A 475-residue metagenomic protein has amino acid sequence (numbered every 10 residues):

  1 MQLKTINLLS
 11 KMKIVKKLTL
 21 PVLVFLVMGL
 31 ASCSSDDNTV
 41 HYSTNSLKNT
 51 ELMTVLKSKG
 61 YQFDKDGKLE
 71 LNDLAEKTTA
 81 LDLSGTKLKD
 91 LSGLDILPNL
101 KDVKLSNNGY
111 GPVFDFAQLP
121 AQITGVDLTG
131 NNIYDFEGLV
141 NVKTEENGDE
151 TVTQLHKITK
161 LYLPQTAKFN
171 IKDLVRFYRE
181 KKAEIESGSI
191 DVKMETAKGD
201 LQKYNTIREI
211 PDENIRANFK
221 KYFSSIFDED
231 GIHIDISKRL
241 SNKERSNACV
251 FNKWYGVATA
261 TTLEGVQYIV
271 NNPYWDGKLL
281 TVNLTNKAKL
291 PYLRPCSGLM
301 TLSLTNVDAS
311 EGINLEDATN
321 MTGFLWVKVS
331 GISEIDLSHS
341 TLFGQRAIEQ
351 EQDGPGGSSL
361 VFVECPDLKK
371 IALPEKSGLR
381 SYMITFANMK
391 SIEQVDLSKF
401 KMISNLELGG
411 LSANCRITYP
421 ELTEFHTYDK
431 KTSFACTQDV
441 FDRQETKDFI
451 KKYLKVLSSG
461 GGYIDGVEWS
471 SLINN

Functional and structural regions predicted by a protein language model:
M1-A31: Sec-dependent bacterial lipoprotein signal peptides
C33-K87, G93-I96, N132, N141-T144 (+6 more regions): N-terminal capping/linker segments that flank leucine-rich repeat
A75, D82-D127: Post-signal peptide N-terminal segment of secreted/secretory-pathway proteins
T79-L83, V103-L105, T124-L128, T159-L163 (+11 more regions): Conserved hydrophobic beta-strand positions in leucine-rich repeat
K89, G111, Y134, F169 (+6 more regions): Leucine-rich repeat
G93-N99, A121-Q122, K157, G265-Y274 (+6 more regions): Glycine-centered tight turns that cap/initiate beta-strands
A318, S340, L368, K376-L379 (+2 more regions): Structured surface patches comprising rigid loops and adjacent beta-strands/short helices at the edges of well-ordered
